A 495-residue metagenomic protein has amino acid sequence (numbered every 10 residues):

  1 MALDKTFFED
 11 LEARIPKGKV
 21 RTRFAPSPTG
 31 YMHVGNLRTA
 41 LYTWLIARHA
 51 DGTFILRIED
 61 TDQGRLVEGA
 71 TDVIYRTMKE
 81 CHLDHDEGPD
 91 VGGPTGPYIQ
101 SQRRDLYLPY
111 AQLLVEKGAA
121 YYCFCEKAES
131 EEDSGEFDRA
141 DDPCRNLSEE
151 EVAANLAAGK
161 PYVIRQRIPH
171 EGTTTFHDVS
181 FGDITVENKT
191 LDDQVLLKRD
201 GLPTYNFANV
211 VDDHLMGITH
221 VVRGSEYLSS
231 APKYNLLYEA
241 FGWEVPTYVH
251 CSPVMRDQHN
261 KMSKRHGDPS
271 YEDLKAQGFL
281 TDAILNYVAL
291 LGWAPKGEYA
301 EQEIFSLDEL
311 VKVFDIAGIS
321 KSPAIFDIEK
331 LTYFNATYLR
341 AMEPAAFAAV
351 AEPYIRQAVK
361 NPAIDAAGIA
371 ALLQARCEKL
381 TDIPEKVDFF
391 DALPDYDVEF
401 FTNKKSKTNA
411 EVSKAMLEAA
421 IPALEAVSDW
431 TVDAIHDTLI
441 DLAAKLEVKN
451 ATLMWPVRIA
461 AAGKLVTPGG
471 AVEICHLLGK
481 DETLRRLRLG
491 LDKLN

Functional and structural regions predicted by a protein language model:
M1-Y31, D51-F54, A154, P161 (+8 more regions): Non-catalytic terminal extensions that flank enzyme cores
A2-S134, S230-W243, A283: N-terminal Rossmann-like or analogous alpha/beta NTP/dinucleotide-binding catalytic cores that position adenine
T22-T29, I55-D60, M216-V221, P269 (+3 more regions): Glycine- and acidic
T43, I74, L114, G118 (+8 more regions): Residue-level signal for inorganic ion chemistry
R48-D62, F207-H220, F241-M255, P468-A471 (+2 more regions): Glycine-rich phosphate/pyrophosphate-binding loops and their adjacent beta-strand/loop elements at enzyme active sites
L113-E116, Y121-H250, R256-M262, S270 (+1 more regions): Active-site cores that bind ATP or allylic diphosphates and position pyrophosphate for catalysis
P344-L446: Small-residue-rich helix-loop
D433-L494: Charged substrate- and nucleic-acid-binding regions of tRNA-handling and nucleotidyl-transfer enzymes, centered on
